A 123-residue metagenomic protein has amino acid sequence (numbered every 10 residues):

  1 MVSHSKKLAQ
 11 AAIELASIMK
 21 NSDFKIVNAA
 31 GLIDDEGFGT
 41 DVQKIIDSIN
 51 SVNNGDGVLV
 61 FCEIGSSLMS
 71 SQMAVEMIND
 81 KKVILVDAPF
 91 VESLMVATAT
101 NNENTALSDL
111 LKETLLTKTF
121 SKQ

Functional and structural regions predicted by a protein language model:
V2-Q123: N-terminal loops that bind phosphate or other acidic moieties and the adjacent beta-alpha structural core
